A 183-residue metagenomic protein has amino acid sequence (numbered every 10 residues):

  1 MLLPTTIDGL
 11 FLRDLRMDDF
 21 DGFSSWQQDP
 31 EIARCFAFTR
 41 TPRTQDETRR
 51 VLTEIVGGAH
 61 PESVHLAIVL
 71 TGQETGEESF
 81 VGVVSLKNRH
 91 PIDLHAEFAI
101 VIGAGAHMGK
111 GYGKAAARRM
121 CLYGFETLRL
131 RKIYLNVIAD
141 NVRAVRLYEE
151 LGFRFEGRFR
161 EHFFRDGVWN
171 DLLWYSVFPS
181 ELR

Functional and structural regions predicted by a protein language model:
M1-A106, V177-R183: GNAT-family acyltransferases
G22, E97, A115, K132 (+2 more regions): Amphipathic alpha-helical recognition patches that constitute DNA-binding helices
A104-A106, K110, A139-D140: Active-site acidic-Proline motif in GNAT/NAT acetyltransferases
G109-Y123, V145-E150: Conserved acetyl-CoA-binding loop-helix of GNAT-fold acetyltransferases
G113, A117, D140-A144, E161-D166: Short glycine/proline-centered loop/turn elements that form peptide/ligand docking sites
E126-N136: Conserved GNAT acetyl-CoA-binding A-motif
Y134-V137, R154-D171: Conserved catalytic-core motifs of GNAT/GCN5-like acyltransferases
Y148, F153, Y175: Conserved active-site tyrosine of GNAT-family acetyltransferases
